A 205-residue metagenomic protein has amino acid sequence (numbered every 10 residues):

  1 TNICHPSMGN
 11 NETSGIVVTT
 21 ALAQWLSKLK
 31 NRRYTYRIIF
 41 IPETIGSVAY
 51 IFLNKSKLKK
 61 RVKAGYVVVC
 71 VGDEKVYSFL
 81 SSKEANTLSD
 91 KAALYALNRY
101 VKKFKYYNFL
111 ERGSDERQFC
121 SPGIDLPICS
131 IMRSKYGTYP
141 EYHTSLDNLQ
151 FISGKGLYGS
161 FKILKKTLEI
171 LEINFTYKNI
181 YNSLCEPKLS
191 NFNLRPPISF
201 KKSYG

Functional and structural regions predicted by a protein language model:
T1-D90, A96, V101-C120: Acidic/histidine-rich catalytic neighborhood of metal-dependent amide-processing enzymes
S81-K202: Active-site-adjacent substrate-binding region of metalloamidase/peptidase-like peptide-processing proteins
